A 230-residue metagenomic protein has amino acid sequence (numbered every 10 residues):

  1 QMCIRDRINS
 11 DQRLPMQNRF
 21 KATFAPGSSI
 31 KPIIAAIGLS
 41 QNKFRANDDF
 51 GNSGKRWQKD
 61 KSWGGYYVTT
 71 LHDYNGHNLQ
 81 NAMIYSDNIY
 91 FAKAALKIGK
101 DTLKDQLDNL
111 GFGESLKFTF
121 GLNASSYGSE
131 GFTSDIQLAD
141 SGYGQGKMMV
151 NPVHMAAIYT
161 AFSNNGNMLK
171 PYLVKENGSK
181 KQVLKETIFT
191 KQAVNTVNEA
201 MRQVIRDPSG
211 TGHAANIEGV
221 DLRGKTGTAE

Functional and structural regions predicted by a protein language model:
Q1, R5-S28, I33-E230: Beta-lactam-recognizing serine transpeptidase/beta-lactamase-like catalytic domain environment
